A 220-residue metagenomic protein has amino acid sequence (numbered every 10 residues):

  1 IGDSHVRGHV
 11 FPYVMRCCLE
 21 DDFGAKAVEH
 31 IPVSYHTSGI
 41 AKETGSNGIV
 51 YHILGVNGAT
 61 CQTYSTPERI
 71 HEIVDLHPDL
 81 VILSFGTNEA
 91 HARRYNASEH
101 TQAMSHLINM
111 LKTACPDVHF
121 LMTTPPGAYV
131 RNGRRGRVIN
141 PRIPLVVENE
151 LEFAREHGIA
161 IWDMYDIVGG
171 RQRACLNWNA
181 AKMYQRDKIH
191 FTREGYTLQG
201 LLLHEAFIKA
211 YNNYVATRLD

Functional and structural regions predicted by a protein language model:
I1-G2: Short hydrophobic beta-strand that contains or immediately precedes a catalytic carboxylate
H5-Q102, T113: Conserved SGNH/GDSL esterase-like catalytic core that processes O-acyl groups on lipids and polysaccharides
A25-V33, T123, D163-M164, V215-R218: Surface-exposed patches in mature extracellular/periplasmic domains of secreted proteins
E72, T87-Q102, D117, M122-E148 (+1 more regions): Serine-dependent acyl-ester chemistry module
L76-V81, C115-F120, E156-A160: Loop/turn elements at helix/coil->beta-strand transitions in domains of secreted/extracellular proteins
M104-N109, V147, L151: Generic structural signal for well-ordered alpha-helices, preferentially at hydrophobic/aromatic core positions
G127-D220: Catalytic His-Asp segment of secreted/periplasmic serine-dependent ester chemistry enzymes
